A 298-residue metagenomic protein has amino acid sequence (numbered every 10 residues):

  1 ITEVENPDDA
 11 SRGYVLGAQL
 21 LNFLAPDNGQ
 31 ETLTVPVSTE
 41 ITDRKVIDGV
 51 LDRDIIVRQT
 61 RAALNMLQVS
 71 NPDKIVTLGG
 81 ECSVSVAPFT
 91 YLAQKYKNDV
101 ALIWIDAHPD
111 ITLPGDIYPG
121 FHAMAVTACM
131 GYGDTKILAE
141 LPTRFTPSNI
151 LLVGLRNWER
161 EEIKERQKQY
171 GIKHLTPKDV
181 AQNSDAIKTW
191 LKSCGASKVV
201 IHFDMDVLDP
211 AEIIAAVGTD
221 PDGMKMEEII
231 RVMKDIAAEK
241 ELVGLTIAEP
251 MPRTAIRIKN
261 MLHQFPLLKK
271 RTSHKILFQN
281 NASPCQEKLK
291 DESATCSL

Functional and structural regions predicted by a protein language model:
I1-V76, P88-K97, Q169-C285, C296: Catalytic cores of soluble, metal-dependent hydrolases
K74-A139, N149: Active-site histidine-anchored catalytic micro-motif
W104-A107, M130, L152-N157, T176-K178 (+1 more regions): Short, structured patches in soluble enzyme cores that scaffold and shape functional sites
A107-I111, N157, M205-V207, P252: Short, glycine/acidic-enriched loop or turn micro-motifs at the edges of active sites
G115-T127, E165-H174, A215-D220: Short, surface-exposed, charged loop/turn segments at secondary-structure junctions
A139-W158: Phosphate/diphosphate-binding glycine-rich loops and adjacent basic-rich segments that engage nucleotide
W158-E165: Short, glycine/polar-rich helix-capping loops at beta-to-alpha or helix-loop-helix junctions that flank or form
